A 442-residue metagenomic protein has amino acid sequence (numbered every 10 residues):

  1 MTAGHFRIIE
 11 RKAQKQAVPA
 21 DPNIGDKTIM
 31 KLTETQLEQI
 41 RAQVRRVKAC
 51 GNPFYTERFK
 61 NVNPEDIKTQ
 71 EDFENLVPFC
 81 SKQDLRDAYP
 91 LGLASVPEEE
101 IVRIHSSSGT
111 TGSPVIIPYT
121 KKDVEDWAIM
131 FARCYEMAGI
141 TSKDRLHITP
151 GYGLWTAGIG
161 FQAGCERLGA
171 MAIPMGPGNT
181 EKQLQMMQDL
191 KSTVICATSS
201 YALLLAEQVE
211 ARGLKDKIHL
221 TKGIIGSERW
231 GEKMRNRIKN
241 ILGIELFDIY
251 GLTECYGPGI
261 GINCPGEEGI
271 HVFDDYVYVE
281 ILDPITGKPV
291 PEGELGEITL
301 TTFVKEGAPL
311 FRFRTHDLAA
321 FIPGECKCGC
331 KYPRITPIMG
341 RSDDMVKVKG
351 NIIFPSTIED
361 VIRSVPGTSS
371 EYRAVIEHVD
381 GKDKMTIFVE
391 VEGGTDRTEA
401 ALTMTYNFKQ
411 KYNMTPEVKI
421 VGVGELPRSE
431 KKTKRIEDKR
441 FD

Functional and structural regions predicted by a protein language model:
F6-R11, K15-A17, D21-S106, G112-I129 (+8 more regions): Nucleotide 5′-phosphate-binding alpha/beta core
V47-K48, S107-T110, L146, I195 (+4 more regions): Conserved S/T- and glycine-rich ATP-binding loop of Class I adenylate-forming
K121-R133, R145-L204: AMP-binding/adenylate-forming
I140-D144: Short helix-loop-beta connector
R145, R212-W230: Conserved helix-loop-beta element of the AMP-binding
I195, V304-Y412, E430-K431: AMP-binding/adenylate-forming catalytic core of the ANL superfamily
Y201-H219, N236-N240: Adenylate-forming
W230-E325: Conserved AMP-binding/adenylate-forming
